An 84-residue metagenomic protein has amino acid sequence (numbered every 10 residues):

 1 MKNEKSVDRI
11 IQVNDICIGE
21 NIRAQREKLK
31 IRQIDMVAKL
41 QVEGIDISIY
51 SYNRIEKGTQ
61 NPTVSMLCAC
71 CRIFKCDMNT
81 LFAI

Functional and structural regions predicted by a protein language model:
K2-L29: A short, Lys/Arg-rich alpha-helix, primarily the initiator
C17-E20, K30-I31, I47, P62-S65: Residue-level signal for the short linker/turn that defines the boundary of a DNA-recognition helix
E20-Q41, A69: Short basic helix-loop element that most often maps to the first helix and adjoining turn of HTH DNA-binding modules
L40-N61: Recognition helix of helix-turn-helix/homeodomain-like DNA-binding domains that insert into the DNA major groove
T63-T80: DNA major-groove recognition helix of helix-turn-helix/homeodomain DNA-binding modules
